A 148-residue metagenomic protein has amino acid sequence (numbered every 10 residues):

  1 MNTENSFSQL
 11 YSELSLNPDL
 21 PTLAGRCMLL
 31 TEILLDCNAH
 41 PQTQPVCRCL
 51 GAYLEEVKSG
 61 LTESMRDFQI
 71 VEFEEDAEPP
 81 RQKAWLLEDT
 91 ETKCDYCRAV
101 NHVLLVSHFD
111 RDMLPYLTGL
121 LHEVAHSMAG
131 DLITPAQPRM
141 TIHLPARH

Functional and structural regions predicted by a protein language model:
M1-H148: Sequence/structural signature of long amphipathic alpha-helices that form protein-protein interaction faces
